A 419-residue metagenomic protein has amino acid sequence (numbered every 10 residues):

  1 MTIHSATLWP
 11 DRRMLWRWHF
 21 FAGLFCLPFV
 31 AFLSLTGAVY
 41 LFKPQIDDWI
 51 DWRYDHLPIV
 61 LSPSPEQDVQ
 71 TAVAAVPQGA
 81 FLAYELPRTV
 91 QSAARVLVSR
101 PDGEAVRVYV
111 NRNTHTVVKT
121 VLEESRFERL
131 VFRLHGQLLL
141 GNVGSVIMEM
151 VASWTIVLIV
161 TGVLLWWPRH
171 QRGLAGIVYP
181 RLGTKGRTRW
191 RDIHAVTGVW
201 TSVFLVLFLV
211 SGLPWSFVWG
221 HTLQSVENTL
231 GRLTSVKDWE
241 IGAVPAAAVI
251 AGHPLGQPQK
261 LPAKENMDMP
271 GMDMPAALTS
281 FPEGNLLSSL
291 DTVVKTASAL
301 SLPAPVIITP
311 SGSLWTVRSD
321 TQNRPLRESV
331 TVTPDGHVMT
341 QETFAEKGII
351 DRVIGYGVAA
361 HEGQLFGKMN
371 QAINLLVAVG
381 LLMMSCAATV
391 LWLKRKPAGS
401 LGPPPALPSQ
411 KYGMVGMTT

Functional and structural regions predicted by a protein language model:
M1-T419: Conserved histidines in hydrophobic membrane contexts and catalytic metal-binding motifs
